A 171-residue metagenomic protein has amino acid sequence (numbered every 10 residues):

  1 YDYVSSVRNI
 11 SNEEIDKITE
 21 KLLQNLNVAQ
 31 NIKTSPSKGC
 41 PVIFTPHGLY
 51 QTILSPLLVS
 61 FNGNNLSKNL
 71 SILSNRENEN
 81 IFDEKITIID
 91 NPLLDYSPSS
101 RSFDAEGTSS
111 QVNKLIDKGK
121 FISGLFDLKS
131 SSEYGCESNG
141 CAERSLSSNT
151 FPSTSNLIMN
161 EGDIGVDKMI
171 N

Functional and structural regions predicted by a protein language model:
Y1-N171: N-terminal small-residue-enriched
